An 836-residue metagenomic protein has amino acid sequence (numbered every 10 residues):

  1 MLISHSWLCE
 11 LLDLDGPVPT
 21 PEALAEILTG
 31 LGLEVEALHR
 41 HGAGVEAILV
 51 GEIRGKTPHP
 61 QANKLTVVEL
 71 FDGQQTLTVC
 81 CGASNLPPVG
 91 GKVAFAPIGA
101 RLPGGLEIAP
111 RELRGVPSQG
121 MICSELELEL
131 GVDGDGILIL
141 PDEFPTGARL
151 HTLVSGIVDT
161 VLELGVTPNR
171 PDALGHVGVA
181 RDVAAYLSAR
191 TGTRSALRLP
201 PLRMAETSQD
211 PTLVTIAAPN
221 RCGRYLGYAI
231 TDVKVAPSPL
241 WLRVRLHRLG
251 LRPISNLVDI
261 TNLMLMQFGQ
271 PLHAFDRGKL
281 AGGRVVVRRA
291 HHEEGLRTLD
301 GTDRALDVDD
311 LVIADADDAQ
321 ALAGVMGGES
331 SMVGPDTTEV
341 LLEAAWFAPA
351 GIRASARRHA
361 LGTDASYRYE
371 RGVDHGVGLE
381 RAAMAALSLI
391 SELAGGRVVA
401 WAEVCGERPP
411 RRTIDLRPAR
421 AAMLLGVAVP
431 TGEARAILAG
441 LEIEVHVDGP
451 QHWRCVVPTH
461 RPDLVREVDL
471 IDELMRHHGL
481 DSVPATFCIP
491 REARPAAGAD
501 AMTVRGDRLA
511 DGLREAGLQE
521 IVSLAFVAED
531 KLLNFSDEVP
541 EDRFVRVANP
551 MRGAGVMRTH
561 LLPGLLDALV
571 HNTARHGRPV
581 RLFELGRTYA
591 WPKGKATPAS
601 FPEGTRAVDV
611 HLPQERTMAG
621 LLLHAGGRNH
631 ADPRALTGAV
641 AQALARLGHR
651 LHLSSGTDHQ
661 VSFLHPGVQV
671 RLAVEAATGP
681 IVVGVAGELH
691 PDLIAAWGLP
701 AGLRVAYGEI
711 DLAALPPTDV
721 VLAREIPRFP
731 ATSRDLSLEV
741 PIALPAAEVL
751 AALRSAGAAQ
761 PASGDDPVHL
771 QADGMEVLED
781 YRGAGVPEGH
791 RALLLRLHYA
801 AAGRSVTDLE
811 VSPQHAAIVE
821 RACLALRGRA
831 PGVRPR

Functional and structural regions predicted by a protein language model:
M1-A205, L341, R357-G362, R368 (+2 more regions): Phosphate-backbone binding interfaces of nucleic-acid-interacting proteins
I3-E10, D159-T167, G223-T231, D364-G372 (+8 more regions): Short, hydrophobic beta-strand segments
S4-W7, L11-L12, E26, T66 (+1 more regions): Glycine/proline-enriched, intrinsically flexible loops and inter-domain linkers
A23, G440-V447, G627-R836: A carboxyl-terminal module marker
E36, V50-C80, R243-V244, T261-S330: Conserved mixed alpha/beta core segments that line enzyme active sites in large multi-domain catalysts
R114-L128, D133-I139, E143, L150-T160 (+4 more regions): Mobile "lid/hinge" segments at catalytic clefts and subdomain interfaces of large enzymes
V183-A217, A394-A421, A428, L470: Terminal amphipathic helices with adjacent charged low-complexity linkers/tails
I414-V580, H798-A800, S805-V806, E810-R836: Extended, well-folded interaction surfaces typified by the phenylalanyl-tRNA synthetase beta subunit core
